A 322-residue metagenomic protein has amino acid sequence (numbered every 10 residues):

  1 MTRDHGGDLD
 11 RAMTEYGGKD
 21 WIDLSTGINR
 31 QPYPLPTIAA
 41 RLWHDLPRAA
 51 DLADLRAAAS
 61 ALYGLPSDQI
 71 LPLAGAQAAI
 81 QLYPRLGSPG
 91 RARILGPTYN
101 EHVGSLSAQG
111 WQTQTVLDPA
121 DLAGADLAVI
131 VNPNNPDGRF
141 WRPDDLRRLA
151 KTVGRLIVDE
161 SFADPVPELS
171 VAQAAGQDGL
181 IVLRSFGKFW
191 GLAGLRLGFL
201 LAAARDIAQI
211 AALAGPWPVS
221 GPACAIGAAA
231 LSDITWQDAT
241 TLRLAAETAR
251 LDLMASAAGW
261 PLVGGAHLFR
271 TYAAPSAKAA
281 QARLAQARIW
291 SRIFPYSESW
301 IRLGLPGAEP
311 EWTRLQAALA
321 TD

Functional and structural regions predicted by a protein language model:
M1-D51, A58-A61: N-terminal "arm"/small-domain region of PLP-dependent enzymes with the aminotransferase-like
A53, S67-A92, G198: Conserved beta-loop-alpha segment that forms the PLP phosphate-binding cup at the N-terminus of a helix
P84-S107, Q112, P119: Conserved PLP-anchoring active-site segment centered on the Schiff-base-forming lysine
S107, Q114-V166: Active-site phosphate-binding strand-loop segment of PLP-dependent enzymes
G179-S256, W260-L262: PLP-dependent aminotransferase class I/II
A245, A255-A287, L305: Conserved PLP-binding catalytic core of the aspartate aminotransferase-like
T271-P275, Q281, R288-D322: Conserved PLP-binding active-site segment of the aspartate aminotransferase-like
